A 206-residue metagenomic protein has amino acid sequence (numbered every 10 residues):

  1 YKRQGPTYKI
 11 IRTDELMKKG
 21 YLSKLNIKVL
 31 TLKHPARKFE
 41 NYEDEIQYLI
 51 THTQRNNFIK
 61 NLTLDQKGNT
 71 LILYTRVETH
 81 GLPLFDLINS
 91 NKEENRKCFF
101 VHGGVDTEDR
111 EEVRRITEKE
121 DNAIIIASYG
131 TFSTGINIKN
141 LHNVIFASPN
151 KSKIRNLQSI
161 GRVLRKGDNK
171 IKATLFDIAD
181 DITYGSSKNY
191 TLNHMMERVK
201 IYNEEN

Functional and structural regions predicted by a protein language model:
K2-N26, Y202: Post-DEXD/H (motif II) to motif III coupling segment of the RecA-like Helicase ATP-binding lobe
R3-Q4, E94, K139-N140: Short, structured coil segments at secondary-structure junctions
I11, L30, V101: Hydrophobic residues at beta-strand termini and immediately following loops that shape nucleotide-binding pockets
A36-S90: Conserved interdomain hinge at the start of the Helicase C-terminal
I46-H52, F100-V105, N122: Short, flexible loop segments at the rims of nucleotide/cofactor-binding pockets, characterized by
G68-N69, R96-K97, D121-A123: Short coil/turn segments at beta-strand junctions that form active-site/ligand-binding loops
L71, N89-E111: Conserved RecA-like helicase motor-core motifs
G103-E204: Conserved RecA-like P-loop NTPase helicase motor core
